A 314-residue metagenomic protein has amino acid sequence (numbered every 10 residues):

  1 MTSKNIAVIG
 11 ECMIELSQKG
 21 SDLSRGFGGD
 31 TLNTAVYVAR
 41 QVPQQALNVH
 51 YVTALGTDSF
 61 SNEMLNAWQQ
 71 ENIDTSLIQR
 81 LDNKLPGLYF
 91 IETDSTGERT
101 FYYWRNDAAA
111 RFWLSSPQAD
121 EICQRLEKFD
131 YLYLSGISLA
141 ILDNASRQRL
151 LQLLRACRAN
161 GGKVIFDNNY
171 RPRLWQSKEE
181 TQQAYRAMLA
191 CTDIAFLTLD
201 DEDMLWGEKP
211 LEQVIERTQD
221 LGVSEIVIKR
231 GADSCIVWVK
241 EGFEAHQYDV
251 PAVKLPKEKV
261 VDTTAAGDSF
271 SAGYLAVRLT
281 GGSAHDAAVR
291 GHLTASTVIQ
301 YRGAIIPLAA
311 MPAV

Functional and structural regions predicted by a protein language model:
M1-I73: Glycine-rich phosphate/adenosyl-contacting loop at the front of the ribokinase-like
M1-K4, A156, L211-V314: Conserved phosphate-binding/catalytic region of the ribokinase-like
C12, N168, S269: Active-site metal-binding loops of divalent metal-dependent hydrolases
L16, A46-I137, V314: Conserved N-terminal subdomain of the carbohydrate kinase-like
V38, T198, G267: Short, conserved phosphate/pyrophosphate- and ester-handling motifs at nucleotide-, phospho-/glycolipid
Y131-S138, V164-R171, F196-D200: Short beta-strands and strand-loop turn motifs
N160, P172-Q247: Conserved phosphate/ATP/ADP-binding segment of small-molecule kinases
